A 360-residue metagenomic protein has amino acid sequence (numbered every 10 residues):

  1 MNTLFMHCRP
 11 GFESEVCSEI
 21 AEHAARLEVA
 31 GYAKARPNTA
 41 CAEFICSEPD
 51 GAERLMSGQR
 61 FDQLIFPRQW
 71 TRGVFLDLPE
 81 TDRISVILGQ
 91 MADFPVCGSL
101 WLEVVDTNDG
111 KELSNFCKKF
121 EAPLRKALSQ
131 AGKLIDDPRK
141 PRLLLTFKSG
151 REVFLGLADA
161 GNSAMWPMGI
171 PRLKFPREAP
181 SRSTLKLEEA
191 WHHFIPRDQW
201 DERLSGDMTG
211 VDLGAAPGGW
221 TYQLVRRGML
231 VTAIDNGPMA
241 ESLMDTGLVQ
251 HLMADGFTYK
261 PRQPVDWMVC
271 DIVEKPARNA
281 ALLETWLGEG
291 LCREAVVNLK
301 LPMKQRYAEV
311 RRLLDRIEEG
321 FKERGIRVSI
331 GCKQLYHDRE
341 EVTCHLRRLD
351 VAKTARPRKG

Functional and structural regions predicted by a protein language model:
M1-G360: SAM-dependent transferase fold signal centered on methyltransferase-like domains, encompassing both Class I
